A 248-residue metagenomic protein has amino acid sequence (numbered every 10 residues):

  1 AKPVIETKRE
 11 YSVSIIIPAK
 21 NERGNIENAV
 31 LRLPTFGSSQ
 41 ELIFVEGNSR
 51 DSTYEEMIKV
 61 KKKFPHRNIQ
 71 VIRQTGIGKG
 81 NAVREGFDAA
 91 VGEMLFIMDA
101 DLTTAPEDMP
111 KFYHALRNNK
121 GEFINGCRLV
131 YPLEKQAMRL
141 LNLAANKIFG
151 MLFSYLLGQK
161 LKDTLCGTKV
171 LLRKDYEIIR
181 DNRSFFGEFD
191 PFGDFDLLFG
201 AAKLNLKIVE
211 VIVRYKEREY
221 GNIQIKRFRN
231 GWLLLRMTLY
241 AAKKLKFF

Functional and structural regions predicted by a protein language model:
A1-R32: N-proximal low-complexity "stem/linker" segments adjacent to membrane-targeting elements
A1-V13, R117, N182-F248: Hydrophobic helical membrane-anchoring modules
G24-N28, D51-V60: Acidic helix N-cap motif at the loop->helix transition within catalytic regions of sugar-transfer enzymes
L31-S39: Short, acidic, metal-binding catalytic loop of nucleotide-sugar glycosyltransferases
Q40-I43, Y54-A89: Conserved donor nucleotide-binding strand/loop of the catalytic core
E46-E55, L102: A conserved acidic beta->alpha catalytic loop
Q74-A89, M94, P106-G187, P191 (+2 more regions): Acceptor/aglycone-binding surface of glycosyltransferases and processive sugar-polymer synthases
